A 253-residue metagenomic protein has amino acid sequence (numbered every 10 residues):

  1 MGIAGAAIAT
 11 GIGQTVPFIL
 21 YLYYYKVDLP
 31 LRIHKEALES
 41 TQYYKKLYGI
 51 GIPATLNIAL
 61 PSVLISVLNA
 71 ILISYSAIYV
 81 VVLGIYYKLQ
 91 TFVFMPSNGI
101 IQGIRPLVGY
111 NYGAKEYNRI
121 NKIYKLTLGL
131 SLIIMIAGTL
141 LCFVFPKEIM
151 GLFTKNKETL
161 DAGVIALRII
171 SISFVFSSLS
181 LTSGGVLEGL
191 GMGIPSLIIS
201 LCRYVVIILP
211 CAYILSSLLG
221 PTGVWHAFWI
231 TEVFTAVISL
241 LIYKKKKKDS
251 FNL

Functional and structural regions predicted by a protein language model:
M1, A59-F92, Y110-N111, E148-K157 (+1 more regions): Helix-terminus/linker motif at the lipid-water interface of multi-pass membrane proteins
I3-I52, V108-S173, L215-L253: Short alpha-helical transmembrane segments in multi-pass integral membrane proteins
A6-A7, V80, G193-L197, V224-W225: Alpha-helical transmembrane segments and their helix-entry boundary regions
F18, A54-S66, N98, L130-T139 (+2 more regions): Hydrophobic alpha-helical transmembrane segments in multi-pass membrane proteins
L20-Y23, E39-V67, L72, F92-P96 (+3 more regions): Hydrophobic faces of transmembrane alpha-helices in multi-pass small-molecule transporters and flippases across diverse
L22, S66-I71, F92, L140 (+3 more regions): Alpha-helical transmembrane segments of multipass membrane proteins
V82-P146, S177-S196: Small-residue-rich hydrophobic transmembrane alpha-helices
S183-L187, G191-V206, A212-L219: C-terminal structured "cap/appendage" subdomains that terminate the fold
